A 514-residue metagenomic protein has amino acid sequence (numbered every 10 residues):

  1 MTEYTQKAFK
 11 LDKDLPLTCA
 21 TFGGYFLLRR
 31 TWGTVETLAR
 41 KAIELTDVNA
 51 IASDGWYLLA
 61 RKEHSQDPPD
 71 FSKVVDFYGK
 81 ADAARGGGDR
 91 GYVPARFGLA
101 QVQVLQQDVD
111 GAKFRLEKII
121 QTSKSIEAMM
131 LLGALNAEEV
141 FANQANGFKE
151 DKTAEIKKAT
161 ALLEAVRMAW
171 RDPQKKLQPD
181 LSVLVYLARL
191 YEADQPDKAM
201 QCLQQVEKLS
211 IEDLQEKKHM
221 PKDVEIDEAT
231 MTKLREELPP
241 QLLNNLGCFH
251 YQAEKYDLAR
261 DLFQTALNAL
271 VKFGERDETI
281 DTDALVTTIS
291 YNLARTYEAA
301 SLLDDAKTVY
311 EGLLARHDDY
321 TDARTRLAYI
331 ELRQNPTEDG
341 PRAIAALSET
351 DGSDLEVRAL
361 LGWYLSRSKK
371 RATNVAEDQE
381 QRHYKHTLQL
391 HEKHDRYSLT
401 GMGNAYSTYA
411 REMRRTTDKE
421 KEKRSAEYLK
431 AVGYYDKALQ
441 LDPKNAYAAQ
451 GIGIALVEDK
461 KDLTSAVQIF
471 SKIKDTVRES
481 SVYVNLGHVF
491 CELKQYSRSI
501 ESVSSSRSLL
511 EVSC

Functional and structural regions predicted by a protein language model:
M1, V35, V74, A112 (+10 more regions): Single-residue signature of alpha-solenoid repeat helices
T5, A39, F71, Y78 (+13 more regions): Hydrophobic/aromatic packing residues within the alpha-helices of TPR/SEL1-like helical repeat arrays
Q6-L11, I43-A52, D82-Y92, S123 (+7 more regions): Flexible helix-coil transition and linker loops at the boundaries of alpha-helical arrays
T18, A52-G55, G91, A95 (+11 more regions): TPR alpha-solenoid repeat register
T21, G55-L58, P94, G98 (+9 more regions): Canonical tetratricopeptide repeat
G24, R61, Q101, A134 (+10 more regions): Residue-level recognition of tetratricopeptide repeat
R29, Q66-P68, Q106, E139 (+9 more regions): Structural motif corresponding to the intra-repeat A-B loop/turn of tetratricopeptide repeats
W32, P69-F71, V109, A142 (+12 more regions): TPR-repeat structural position
